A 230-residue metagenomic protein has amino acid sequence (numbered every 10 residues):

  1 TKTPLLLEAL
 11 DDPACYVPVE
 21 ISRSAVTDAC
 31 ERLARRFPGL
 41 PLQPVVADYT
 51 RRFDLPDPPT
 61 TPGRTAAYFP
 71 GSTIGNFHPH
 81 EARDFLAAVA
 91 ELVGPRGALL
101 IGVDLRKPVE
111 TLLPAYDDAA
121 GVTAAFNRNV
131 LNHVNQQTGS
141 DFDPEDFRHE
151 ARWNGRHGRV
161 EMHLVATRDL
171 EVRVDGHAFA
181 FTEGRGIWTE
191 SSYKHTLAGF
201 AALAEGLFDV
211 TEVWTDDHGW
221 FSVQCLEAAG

Functional and structural regions predicted by a protein language model:
T1-D12: Conserved SAM-binding loop of SAM-dependent methyltransferases across substrates and taxa, primarily the Class I
S22-S24: Conserved SAM/SAH-binding beta-strand->alpha-helix loop
V26-L33: Conserved SAM-binding loop
L33-P62, R156: S-adenosyl-L-methionine
A66, E91-P108: Conserved beta-strand signature within the Rossmann-like core of class I S-adenosyl-L-methionine
G75-A88, G94: A short, conserved alpha-helix within the catalytic core of class I
L105, T111-D209: Substrate-binding/catalytic lobe of Class I Rossmann-like enzymes that use SAM or dcSAM, i.e., the mid-to-C-terminal
L164-A166, T215-G230: Core SAM-dependent methyltransferase catalytic element
